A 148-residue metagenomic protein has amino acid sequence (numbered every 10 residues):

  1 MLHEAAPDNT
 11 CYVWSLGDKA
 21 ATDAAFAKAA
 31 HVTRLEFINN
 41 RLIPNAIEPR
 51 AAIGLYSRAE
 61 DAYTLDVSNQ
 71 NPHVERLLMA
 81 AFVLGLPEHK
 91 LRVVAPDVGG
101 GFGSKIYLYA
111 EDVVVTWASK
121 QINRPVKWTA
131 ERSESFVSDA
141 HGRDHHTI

Functional and structural regions predicted by a protein language model:
M1-I148: Structural alpha/beta core scaffold segments of enzyme domains
